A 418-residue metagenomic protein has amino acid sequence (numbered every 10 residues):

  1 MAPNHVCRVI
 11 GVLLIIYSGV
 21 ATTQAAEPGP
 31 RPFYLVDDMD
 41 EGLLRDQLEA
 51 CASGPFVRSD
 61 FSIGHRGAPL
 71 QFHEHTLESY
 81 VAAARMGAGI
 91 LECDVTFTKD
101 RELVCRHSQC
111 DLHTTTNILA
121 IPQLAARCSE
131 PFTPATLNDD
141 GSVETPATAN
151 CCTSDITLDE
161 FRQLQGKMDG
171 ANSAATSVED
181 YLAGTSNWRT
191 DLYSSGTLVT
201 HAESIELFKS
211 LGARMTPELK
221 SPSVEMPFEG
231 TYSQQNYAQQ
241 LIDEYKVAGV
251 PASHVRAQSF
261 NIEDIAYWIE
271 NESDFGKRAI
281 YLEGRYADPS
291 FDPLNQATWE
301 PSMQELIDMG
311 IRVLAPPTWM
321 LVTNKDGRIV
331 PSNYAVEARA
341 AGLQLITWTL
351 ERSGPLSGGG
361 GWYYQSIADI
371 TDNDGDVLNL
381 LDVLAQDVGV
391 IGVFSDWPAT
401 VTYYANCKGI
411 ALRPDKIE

Functional and structural regions predicted by a protein language model:
M1-A2, L14, T371: Intrinsic disorder/low-complexity signature
M1-V9: Bacterial N-terminal signal peptides that target proteins for export
I10-S18: Bacterial N-terminal signal peptides
Q24-E418: Phosphate-group recognition and catalysis centered on beta-loop-alpha active-site segments
